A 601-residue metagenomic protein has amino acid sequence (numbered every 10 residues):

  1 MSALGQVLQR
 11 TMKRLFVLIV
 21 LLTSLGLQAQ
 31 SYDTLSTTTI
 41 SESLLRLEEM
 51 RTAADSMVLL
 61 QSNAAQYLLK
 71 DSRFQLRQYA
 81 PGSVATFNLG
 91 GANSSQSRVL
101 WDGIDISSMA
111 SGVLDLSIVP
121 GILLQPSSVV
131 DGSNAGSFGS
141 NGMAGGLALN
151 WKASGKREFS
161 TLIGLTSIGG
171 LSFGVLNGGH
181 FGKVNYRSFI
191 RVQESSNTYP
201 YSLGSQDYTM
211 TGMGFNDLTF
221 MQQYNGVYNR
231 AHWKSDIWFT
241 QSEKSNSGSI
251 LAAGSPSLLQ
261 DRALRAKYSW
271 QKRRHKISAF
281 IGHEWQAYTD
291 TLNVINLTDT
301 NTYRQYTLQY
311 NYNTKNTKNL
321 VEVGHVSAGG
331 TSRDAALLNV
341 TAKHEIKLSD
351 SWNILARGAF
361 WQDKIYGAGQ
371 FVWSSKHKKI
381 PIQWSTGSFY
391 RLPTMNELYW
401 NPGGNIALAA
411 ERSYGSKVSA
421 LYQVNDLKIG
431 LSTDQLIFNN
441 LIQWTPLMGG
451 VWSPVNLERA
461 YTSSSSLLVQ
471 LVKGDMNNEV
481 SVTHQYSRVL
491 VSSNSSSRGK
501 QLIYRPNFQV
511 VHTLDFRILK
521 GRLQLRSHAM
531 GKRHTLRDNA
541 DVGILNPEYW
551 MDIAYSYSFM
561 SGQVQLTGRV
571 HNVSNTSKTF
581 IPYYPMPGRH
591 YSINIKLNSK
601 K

Functional and structural regions predicted by a protein language model:
S31-A64, T86: N-terminal periplasmic "start-of-domain" segments of outer-membrane beta-barrel proteins
T39-S41, S62-L68, A85-N88, L114-P120 (+3 more regions): N-terminal periplasmic accessory domains that precede and gate Gram-negative outer-membrane beta-barrel machines
A65-D105: Extracytoplasmic beta-strand/coil segments of soluble accessory domains associated with Gram-negative outer-membrane
S97, A252-K267, P381-N439, T445-K473 (+1 more regions): Outer-membrane beta-barrel signature, preferentially recognizing the C-terminal barrel domain of Gram-negative
I104-G132: Short acidic/polar hinge/loop motifs at secondary-structure boundaries that mediate gating or recognition
K156, L176-L259: Periplasmic-side early beta-strands and strand-to-turn transitions of outer-membrane beta-barrels
N177-F181, F189, G214, N225-Y228 (+5 more regions): Conserved C-terminal beta-signal and adjacent last beta-strands/turns of outer-membrane beta-barrel proteins
K318, H344-S351, I429, Q435-I437 (+1 more regions): Gram-negative outer-membrane beta-barrel transporters
